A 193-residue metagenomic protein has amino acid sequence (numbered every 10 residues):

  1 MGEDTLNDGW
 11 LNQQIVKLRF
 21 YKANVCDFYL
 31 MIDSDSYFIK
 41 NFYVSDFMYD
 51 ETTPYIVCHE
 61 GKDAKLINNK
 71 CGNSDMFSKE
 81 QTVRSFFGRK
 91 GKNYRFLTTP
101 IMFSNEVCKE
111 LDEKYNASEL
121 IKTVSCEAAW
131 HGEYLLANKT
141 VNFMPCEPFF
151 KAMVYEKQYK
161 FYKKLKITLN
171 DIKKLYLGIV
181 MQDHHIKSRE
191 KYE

Functional and structural regions predicted by a protein language model:
M1-A23: Active-site-proximal specificity loops/subdomain of glycosyltransferases
K17-Y21, G132, L169: Short amphipathic alpha-helical segments and helix-helix/interface helices
Y29: Short aromatic/hydrophobic "clamp" motif used to bind/position activated sugar donors
D33-Y37: The conserved acidic donor/metal-binding loop of glycosyltransferases
I39-E119: Conserved catalytic core of nucleotide-sugar-dependent glycosyltransferases
V83-T168: Catalytic core and acceptor-binding pocket of nucleotide-sugar-dependent glycosyltransferases
M153-E193: Long, low-complexity C-terminal extensions of enzymes
